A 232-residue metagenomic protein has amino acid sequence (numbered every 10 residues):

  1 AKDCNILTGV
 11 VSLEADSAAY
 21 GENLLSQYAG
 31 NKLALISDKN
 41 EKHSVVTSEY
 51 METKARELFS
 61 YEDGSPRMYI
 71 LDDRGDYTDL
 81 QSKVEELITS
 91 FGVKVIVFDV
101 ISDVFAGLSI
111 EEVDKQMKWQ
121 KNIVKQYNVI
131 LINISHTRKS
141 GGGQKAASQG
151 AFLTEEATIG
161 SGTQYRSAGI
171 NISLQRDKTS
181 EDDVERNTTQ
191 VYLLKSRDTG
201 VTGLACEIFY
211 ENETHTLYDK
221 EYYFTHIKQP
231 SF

Functional and structural regions predicted by a protein language model:
D3-G92, A205-E207: Cytosolic-facing regulatory segments adjacent to core modules
D3-T8, S65, V93, F98-I101 (+3 more regions): Active-site lining segments that contact anionic ligands and/or coordinate catalytic metals
V11-L13, L71-D73, F98-D99, I134-S135 (+2 more regions): Generic beta-strand/beta-sheet core signal
D16, I101-D103, T137: Short connector loops/turns at beta-strand edges and beta->alpha or beta->beta junctions
D16-Y20, T47-Y50, D76-L80, V97 (+3 more regions): Helical mechanochemical/support elements of P-loop NTPase systems and associated helical scaffolds
N23, K115-F232: Phosphate-binding/switch region of NTP-binding enzymes
G64-Q126: Phosphate-binding/switch loop-helix module in NTP-utilizing enzymes
